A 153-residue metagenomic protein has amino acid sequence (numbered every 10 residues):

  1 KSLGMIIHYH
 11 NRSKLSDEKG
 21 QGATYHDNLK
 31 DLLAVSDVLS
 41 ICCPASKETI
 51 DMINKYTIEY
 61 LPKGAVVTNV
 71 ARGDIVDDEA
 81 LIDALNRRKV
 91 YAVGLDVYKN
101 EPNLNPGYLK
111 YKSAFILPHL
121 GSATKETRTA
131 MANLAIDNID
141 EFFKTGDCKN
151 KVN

Functional and structural regions predicted by a protein language model:
K1-K63: Rossmann-like dinucleotide/phosphate-binding beta-alpha-beta segment
G64-N153: Rossmann-like dinucleotide-binding domain for NAD(H)/NADP(H)
